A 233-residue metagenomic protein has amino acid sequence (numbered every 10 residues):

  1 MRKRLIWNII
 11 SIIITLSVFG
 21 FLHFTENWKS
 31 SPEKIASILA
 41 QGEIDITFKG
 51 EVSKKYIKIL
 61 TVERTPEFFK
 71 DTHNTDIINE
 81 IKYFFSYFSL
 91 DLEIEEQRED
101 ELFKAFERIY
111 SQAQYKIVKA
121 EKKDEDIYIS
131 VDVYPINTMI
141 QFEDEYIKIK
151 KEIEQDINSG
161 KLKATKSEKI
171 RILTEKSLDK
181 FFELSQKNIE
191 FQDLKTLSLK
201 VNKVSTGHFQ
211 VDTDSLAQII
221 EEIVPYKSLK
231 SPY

Functional and structural regions predicted by a protein language model:
M1-I12, L22-H23: N-terminal Sec-pathway targeting helices
I14-W28: Bacterial Sec-dependent signal peptides at the C-terminal "C-region" and cleavage site
T25-R108, Q112: Core segments of small alpha/beta cavity-forming domains
A40, Y115-I117, I127-V131, L199-V201 (+1 more regions): Hydrophobic beta-strand residues in large extracellular and virion-surface proteins
S53-K54, I136-T138, G207-F209, Q218: Primarily extracytoplasmic ectodomains and periplasmic/lumenal surface modules that are beta-strand-rich
F85-R171: Surface-exposed, charged secondary-structure patches
K150-A164, K187-Y233: Short beta-strand edge/turn micro-motifs at domain boundaries
T174-N188: Acidic, glycine-rich flexible loop segments
